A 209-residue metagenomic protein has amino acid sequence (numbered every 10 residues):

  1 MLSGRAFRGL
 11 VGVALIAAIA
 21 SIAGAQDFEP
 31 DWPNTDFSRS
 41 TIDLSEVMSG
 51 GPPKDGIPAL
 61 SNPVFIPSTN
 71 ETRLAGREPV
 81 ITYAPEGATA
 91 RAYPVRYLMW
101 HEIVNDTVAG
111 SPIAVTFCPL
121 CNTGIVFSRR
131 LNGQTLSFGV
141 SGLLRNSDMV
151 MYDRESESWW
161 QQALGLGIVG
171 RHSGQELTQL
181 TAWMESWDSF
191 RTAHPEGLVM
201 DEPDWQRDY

Functional and structural regions predicted by a protein language model:
M1-V11: Bacterial N-terminal signal peptides that target proteins for export
L10-A20: Bacterial N-terminal signal peptides
A23-Y209: Intrinsically disordered, flexible peripheral segments
